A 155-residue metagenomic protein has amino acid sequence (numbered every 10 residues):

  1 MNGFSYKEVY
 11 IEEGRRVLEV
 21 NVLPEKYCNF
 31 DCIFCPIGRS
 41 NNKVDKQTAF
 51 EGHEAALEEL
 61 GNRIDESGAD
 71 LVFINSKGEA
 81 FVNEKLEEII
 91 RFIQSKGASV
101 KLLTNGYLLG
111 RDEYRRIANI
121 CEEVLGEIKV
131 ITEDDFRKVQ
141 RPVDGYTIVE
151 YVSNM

Functional and structural regions predicted by a protein language model:
M1-R16, E54-E58, D65: Auxiliary Fe-S-binding modules of radical SAM enzymes
E12-H53: Canonical Radical SAM [4Fe-4S] cluster-binding loop centered on the CxxxCxxC motif and its immediate flanking residues
C35-S40, G68-A69, V130-F136: Short, basic/glycine-rich phosphate-binding loops at helix/coil junctions that contact nucleotide phosphates
G38-F73, E84, E88: Conserved alpha-helical substructure of the radical SAM core
S76: Short glycine-centered, acidic/aromatic-flanked micro-motifs in structured strand/loop junctions that mark active-site
F81-M155: Conserved AdoMet/S-adenosylmethionine-binding subsite of the radical SAM
